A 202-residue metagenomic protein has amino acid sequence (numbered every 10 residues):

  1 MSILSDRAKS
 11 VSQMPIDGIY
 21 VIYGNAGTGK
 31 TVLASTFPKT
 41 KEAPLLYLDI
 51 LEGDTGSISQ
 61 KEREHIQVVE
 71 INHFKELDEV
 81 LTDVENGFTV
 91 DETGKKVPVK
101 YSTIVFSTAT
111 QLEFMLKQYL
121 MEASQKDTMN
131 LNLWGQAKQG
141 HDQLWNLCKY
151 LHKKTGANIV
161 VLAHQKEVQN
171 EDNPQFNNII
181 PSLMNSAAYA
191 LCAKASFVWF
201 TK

Functional and structural regions predicted by a protein language model:
S2-D6, S10-F106, T110-M115: Conserved P-loop
E64, L120-S124, N177-N178: Glycine-rich, phosphate-binding/catalytic loops in enzymes
V68, T128-L144, S182-M184, A188: A short acidic, glycine-rich active-site loop that binds or catalyzes chemistry on phosphate/adenosine moieties
V80, L112-M115, L147, A190 (+1 more regions): Alpha-helical scaffold elements adjacent to nucleotide-binding pockets in ATP/GTP-utilizing enzyme cores
V99-T103, K154-V161: Loop/turn-to-beta-strand initiation segments
F106-W134: Conserved P-loop NTPase nucleotide-binding/switch module
Q143-G156: Catalytic-core regions built around general acid/base machinery
A157-K202: Phosphate-binding/switch region of NTP-binding enzymes
